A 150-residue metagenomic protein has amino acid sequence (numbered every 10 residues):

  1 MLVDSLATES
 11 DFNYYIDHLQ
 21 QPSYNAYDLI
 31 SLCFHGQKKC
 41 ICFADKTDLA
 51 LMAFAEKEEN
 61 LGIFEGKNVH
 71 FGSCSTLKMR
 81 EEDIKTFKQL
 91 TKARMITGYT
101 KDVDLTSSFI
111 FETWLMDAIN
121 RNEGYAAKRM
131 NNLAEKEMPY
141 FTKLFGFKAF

Functional and structural regions predicted by a protein language model:
M1-A26: Functional beta-strand-loop-alpha-helix junction segments that form "active/interaction loops" within catalytic
L2-T8, I96-V103, R129-N131: A generic structural motif
D11-Y14, W114, R129: Exposed alpha-helical structural elements
D17, F109-M116: Short, surface-exposed amphipathic charged segments that create phosphate/polyanion-binding patches used for binding
L19-A55: A glycine-rich, hydrophobic loop/mini-helix early in the fold
K46-F109: Catalytic cores of nucleophile-dependent amide-cleaving enzymes
D48-E58, A118-F150: Caspase-like cysteine protease fold
